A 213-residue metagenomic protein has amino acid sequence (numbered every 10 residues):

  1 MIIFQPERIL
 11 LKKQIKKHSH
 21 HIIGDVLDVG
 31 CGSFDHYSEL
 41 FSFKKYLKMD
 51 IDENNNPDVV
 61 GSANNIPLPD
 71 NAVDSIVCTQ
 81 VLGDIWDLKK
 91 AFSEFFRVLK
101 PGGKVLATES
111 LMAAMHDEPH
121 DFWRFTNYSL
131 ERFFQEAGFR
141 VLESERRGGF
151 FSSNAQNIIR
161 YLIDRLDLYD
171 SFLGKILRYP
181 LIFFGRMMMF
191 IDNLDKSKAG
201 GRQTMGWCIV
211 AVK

Functional and structural regions predicted by a protein language model:
M1-H20: Class I SAM-dependent methyltransferase Rossmann-like catalytic core, especially the SAM/SAH-binding loop
Q5, V81, P119-H120: A generic secondary-structure micro-motif detector that highlights 1-2 residue hydrophobic/ambivalent hotspots embedded
E7-K12, V29-G30, N56-D58, F190-N193: Short gly/ser/thr-rich secondary-structure transition/capping motifs
I9-Q14, C31, K90, F125: Short, conserved clusters of charged catalytic residues that mark active-site and nucleotide-handling motifs
K17-H116, I209-A211: Conserved SAM-binding loop
K89-K90, E94, K104-V212: S-adenosyl-L-methionine-dependent methyltransferase catalytic module, highlighting the catalytic core
